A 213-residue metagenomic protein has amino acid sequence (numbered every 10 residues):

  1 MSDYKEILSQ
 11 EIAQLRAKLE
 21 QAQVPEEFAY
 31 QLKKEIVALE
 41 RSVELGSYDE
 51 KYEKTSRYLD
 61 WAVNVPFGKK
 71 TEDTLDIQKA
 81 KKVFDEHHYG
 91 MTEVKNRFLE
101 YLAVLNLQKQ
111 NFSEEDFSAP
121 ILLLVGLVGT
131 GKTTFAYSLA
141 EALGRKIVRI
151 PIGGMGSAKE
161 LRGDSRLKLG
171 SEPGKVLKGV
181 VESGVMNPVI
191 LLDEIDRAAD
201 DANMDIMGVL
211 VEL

Functional and structural regions predicted by a protein language model:
M1-L107: Extended, charged alpha-helical coiled-coil/arm scaffolds that mediate oligomerization and mechanical coupling in large
K69-K70, L105-E114, K146, G174-K175: Active-site phosphate-binding and catalytic loops of NTP-dependent enzymes
T74-I77, K81, L102-T130: Glycine/charge-rich, flexible interdomain linkers and switch-proximal surface loops that mediate coupling
E114-I152, V181-E182: Walker A/P-loop
L124-G126, G163, E194: The Walker A (P-loop) glycine that initiates the GxxxxGKT/S ATP-binding motif of P-loop NTPases
K146-R166: Conserved P-loop NTPase mechanochemical-coupling segment
L167-L191: Conserved alpha-helical scaffold flanking the Walker A/P-loop in AAA+ ATPase domains
L192-L213: Conserved catalytic/switch belt of AAA+ P-loop NTPases
